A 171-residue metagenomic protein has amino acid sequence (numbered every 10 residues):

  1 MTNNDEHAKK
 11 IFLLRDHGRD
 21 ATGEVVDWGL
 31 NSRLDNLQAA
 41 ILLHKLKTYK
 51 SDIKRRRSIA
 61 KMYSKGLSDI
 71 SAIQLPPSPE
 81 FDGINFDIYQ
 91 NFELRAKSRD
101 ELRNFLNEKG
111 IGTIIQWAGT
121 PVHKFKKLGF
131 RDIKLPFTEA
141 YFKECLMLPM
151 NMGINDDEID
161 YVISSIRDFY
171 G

Functional and structural regions predicted by a protein language model:
N3-G171: PLP-dependent aminotransferase class I/II
